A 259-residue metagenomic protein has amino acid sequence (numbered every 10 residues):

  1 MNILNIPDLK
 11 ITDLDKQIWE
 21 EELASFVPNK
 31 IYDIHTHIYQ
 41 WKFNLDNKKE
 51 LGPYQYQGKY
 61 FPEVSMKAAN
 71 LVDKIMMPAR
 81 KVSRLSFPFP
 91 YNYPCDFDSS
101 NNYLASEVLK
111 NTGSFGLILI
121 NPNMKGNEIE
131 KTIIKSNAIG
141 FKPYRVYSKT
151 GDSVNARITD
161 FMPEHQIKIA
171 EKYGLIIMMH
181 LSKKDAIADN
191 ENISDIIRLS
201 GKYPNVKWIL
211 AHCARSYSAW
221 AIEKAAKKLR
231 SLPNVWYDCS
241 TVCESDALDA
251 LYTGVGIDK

Functional and structural regions predicted by a protein language model:
M1-F89, C95-D96: An N-terminally biased module of ancient metal coordination in phosphate/nucleic-acid-related enzymes
I3, L9-K10, G140, N155-K259: Catalytic pocket-lining loop regions of alpha/beta-barrel enzymes, especially the amidohydrolase/enolase/GH5 lineages
L4-D15, S83, Y91-D185, V235: Active-site gating/metal-coordination segments in enzymes
Q17-V27, L71-K74, N127-S136, H165-K168 (+1 more regions): Short amphipathic alpha-helices and their capping/turn segments at secondary-structure boundaries
H37-K42, Y91-P94, N123-K125, S148-T150 (+3 more regions): Active-site environment of divalent metal-dependent phosphoester hydrolases
L45-K59, P94-D96, T150-R157, D185-E191 (+1 more regions): Short, flexible/disordered intra-domain loops and linkers
Q57-K74, F97-S106, T159-P163, N192-D195 (+1 more regions): Well-ordered, non-membrane alpha-helical segments in soluble/globular domains
F87, Y144, S240: Conserved residues at the C-terminal ends of beta-strands
